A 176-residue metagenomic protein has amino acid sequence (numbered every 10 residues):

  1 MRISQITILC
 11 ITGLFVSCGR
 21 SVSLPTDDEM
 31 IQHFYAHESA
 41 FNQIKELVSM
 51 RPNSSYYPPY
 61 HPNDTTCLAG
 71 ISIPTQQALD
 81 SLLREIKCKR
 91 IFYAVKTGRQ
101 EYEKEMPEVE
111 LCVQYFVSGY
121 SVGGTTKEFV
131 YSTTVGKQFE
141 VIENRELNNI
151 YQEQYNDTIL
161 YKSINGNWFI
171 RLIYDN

Functional and structural regions predicted by a protein language model:
M1-V16: Sec-dependent bacterial lipoprotein signal peptides
I8, L24-D27, L147: A near-ubiquitous, low-amplitude feature marking generic local secondary-structure context
T12, S17, D27, I150 (+1 more regions): Low-complexity, intrinsically disordered/propeptide-like segments
C18-F92: N-terminal export/targeting and maturation segments
E85-N176: Extracytoplasmic electrostatic interaction patches
